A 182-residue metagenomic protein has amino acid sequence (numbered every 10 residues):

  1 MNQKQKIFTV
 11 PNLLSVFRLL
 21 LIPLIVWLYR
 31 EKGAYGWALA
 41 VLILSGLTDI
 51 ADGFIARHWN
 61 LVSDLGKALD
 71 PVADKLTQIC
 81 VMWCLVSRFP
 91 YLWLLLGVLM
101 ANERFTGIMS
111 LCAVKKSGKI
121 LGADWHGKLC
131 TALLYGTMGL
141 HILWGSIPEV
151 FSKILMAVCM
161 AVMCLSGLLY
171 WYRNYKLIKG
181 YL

Functional and structural regions predicted by a protein language model:
N2-T9, L19, W27, A40 (+1 more regions): A feature for the membrane-embedded catalytic helix bundles of lipid/isoprenoid biosynthetic enzymes
L14, L20-I25: N-terminal signal-anchor transmembrane alpha helix
I25-A34: Short, hydrophobic transmembrane alpha-helix segments
A38-G46: Short hydrophobic/aromatic, small-residue-rich stretches within specific transmembrane helices of secondary active
S63: Aspartate-rich (DDxxD/NDxxD/DxxxD) Mg2+/diphosphate-binding motifs and their adjoining helix-loop segments
